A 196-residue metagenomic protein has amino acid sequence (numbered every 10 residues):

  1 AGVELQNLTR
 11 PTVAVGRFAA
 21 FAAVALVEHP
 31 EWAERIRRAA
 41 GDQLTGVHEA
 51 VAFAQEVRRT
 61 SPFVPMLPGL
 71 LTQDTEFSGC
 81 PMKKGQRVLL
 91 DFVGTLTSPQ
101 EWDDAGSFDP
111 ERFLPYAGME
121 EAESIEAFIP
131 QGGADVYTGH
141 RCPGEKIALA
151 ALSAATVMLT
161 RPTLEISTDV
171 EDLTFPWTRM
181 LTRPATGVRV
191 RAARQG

Functional and structural regions predicted by a protein language model:
A1-G196: Cytochrome P450
